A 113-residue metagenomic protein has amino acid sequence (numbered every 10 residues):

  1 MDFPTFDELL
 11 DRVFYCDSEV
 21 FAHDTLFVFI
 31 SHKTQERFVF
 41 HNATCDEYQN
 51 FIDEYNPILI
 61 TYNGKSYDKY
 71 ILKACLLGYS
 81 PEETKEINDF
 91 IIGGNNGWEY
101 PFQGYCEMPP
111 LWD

Functional and structural regions predicted by a protein language model:
M1-D11: N-terminal accessory regions of nucleic-acid-interacting proteins
D7-E8, F21, H32, C106: A generic structural signal for short, solvent-exposed coil/turn residues that cap or connect secondary-structure
D11-V20, L111-D113: Two-metal-ion RNase H-like nuclease active-site motif
V13, F21-R37: RNase H-like nuclease fold core
K33-D113: Conserved DEDDh/DEDDy metal-dependent 3′-5′ exonuclease domain
